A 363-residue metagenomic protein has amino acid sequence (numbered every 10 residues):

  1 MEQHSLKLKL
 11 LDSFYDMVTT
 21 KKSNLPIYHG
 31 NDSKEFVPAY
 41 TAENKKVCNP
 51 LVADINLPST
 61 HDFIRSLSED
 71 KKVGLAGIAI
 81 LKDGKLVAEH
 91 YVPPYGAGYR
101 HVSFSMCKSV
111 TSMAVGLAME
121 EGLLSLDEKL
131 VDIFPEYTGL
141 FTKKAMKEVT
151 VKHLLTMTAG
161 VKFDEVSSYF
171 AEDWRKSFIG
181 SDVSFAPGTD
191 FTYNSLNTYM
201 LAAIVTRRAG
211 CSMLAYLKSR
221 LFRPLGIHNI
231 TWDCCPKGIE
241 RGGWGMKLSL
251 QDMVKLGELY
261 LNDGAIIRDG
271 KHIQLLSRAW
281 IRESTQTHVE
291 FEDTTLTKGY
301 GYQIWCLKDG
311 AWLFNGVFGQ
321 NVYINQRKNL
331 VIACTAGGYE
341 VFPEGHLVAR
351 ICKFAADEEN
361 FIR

Functional and structural regions predicted by a protein language model:
M1-G96, E120-L124, I351-R363: N-terminal leader/targeting segments and the immediately adjacent pre-domain N-terminus
G84, V102-D127, L154, L201-V205 (+1 more regions): Active-site SXXK
V92-G96, R100, G338-E340: A short acidic/small-residue loop/turn micro-motif
E121-M157, G180, A209-L248: Active-site helix/loop module of the DD-peptidase/beta-lactamase fold, centered on the serine-lysine SxxK catalytic
T156-C234: A small/polar active-site loop signature that marks catalytic segments
N197-I204, W244-I266, Q320-A336: Active-site-proximal alpha-helical segments within enzyme catalytic domains
L217-K218, F222-Q286: Active-site-proximal binding-pocket segments
I227, R282-I332: Active-site Gly/Thr loop motif
